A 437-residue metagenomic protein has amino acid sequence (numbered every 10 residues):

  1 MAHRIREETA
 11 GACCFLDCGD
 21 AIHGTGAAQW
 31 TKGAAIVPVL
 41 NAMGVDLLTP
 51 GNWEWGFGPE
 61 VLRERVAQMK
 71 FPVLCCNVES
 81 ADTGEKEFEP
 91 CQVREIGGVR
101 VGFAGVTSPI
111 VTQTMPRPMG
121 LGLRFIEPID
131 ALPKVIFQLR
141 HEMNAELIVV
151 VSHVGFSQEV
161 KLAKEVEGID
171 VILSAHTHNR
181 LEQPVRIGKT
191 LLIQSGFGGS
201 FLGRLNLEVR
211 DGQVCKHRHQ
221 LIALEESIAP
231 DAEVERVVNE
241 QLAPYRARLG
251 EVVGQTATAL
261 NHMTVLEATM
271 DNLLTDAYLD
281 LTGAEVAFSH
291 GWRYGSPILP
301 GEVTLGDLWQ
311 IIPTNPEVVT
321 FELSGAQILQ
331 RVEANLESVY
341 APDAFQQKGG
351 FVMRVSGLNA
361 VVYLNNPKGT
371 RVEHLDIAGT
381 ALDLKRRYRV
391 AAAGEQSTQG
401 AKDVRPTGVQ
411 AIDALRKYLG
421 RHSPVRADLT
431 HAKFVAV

Functional and structural regions predicted by a protein language model:
M1-R236, E240-A243, V265-A277, A287 (+2 more regions): Acidic, metal/ion-coordinating pockets
G120, G199-L281, E285-V437: Catalytic centers of hydrolytic enzymes
